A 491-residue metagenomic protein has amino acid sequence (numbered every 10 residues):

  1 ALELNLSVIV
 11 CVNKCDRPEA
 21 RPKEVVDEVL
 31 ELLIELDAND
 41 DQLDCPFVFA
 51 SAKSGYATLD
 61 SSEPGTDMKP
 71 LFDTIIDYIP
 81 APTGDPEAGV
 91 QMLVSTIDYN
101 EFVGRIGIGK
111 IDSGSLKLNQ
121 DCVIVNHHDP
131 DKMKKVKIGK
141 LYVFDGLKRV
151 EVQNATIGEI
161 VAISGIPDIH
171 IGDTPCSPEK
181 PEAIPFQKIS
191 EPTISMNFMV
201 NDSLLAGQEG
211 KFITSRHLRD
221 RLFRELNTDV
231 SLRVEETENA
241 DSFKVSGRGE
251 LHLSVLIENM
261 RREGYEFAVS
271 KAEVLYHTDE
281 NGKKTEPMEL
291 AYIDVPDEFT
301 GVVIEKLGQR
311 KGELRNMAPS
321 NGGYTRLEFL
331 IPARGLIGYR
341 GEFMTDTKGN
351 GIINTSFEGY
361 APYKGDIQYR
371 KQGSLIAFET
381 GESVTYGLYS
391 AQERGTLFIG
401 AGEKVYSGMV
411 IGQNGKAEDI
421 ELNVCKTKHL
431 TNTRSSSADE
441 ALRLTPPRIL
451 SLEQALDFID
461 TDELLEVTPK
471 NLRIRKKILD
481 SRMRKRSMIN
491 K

Functional and structural regions predicted by a protein language model:
A1-K491: Structural and coupling elements of P-loop NTPases
